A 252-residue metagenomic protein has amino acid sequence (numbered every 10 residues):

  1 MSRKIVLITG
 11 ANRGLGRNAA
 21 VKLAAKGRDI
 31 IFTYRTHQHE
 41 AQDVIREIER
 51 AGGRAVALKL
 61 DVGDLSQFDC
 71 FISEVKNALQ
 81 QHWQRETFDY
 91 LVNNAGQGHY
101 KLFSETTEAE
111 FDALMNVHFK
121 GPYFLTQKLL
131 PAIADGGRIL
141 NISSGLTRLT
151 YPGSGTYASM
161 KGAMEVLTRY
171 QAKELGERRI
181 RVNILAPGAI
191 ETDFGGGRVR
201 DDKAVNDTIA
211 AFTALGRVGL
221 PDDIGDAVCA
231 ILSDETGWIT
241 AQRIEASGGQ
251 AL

Functional and structural regions predicted by a protein language model:
N12-R13: Conserved glycine-rich cofactor-binding loop
R28-D43: Conserved glycine-rich Rossmann-like NAD(P)H-binding loop of the short-chain dehydrogenase/reductase
L102-F103, T107-M115, V205, I209: Substrate-binding pocket helix/loop in short-chain dehydrogenase/reductase
T126, M160, T168: Active-site helix of classical SDR
S144: Residue(s) in the substrate-gating loop at a strand-loop-helix junction that position the organic substrate next
L149, C229, T240-L252: Short C-terminal tail/terminal secondary-structure segment of NAD(P)H-dependent dehydrogenase/reductase domains
G176, R181, I239-A241: Short, small/polar-rich loop/turn modules that mediate ligand/substrate recognition or access, typified
